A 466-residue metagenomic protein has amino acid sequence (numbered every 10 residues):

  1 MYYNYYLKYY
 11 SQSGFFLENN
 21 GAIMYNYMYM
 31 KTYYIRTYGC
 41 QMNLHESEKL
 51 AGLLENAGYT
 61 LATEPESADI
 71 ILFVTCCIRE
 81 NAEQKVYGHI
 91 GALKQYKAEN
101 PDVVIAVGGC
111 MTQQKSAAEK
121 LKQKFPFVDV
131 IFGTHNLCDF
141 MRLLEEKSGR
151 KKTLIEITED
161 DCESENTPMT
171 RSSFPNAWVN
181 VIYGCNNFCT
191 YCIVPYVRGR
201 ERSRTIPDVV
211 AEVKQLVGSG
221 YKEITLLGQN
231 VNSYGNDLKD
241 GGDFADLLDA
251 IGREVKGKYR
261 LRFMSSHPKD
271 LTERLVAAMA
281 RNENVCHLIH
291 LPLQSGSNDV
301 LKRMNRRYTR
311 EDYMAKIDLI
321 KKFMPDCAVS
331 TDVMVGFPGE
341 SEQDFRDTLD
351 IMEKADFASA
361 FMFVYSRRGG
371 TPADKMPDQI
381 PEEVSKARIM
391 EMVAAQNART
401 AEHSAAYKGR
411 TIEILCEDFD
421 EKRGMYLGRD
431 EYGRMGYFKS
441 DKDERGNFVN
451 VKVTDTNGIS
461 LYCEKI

Functional and structural regions predicted by a protein language model:
Y2-Y10, F15-N26: Short, positively charged and aromatic/hydrophobic N-terminal segments
Y25-Y234, R274, E311-K322, R346 (+3 more regions): Proteins enriched for Cys/Gly/acidic motifs involved in redox and nucleic-acid/cofactor modification
R36, L227-Q229, M264-S266, P292-Q294 (+5 more regions): Generic beta-strand/beta-sheet core signal
C40, G235-E254, M304-R307, R367-A398: Radical SAM enzyme [4Fe-4S]-AdoMet core and its adjacent flexible, acidic and glycine-rich loops/tails across
V104-V107, Q114-S116, G218-E342, E353: Conserved SAM/AdoMet-binding glycine-rich loop
S172-P175, C185-N187, V285, S295 (+5 more regions): Short flexible coil/turn linkers enriched for glycine and charged/polar residues that connect secondary-structure
C189, V209, L226, F263 (+6 more regions): Conserved, mostly hydrophobic/aromatic
K375-I466: Terminal RNA-binding accessory module
